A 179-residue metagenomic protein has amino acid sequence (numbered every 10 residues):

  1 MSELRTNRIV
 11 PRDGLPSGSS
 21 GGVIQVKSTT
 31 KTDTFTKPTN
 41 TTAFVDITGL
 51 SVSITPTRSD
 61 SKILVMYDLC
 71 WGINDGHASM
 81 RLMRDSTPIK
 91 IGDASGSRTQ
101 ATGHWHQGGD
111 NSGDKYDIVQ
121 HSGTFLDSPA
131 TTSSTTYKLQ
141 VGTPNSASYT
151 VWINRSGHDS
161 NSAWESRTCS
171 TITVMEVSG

Functional and structural regions predicted by a protein language model:
M1, P16-S19, S156-A163: Short aromatic-glycine motifs in intrinsically disordered, low-complexity regions
E3-T36: Glycine-rich, low-complexity segments
T30, T36-T39, S53-K62, M66-S134 (+1 more regions): Terminal beta-strand-rich extracellular "head" domains that mediate receptor/glycan or other ligand binding
A43-S51: A short beta-strand-loop element at or near the start of a globular domain
